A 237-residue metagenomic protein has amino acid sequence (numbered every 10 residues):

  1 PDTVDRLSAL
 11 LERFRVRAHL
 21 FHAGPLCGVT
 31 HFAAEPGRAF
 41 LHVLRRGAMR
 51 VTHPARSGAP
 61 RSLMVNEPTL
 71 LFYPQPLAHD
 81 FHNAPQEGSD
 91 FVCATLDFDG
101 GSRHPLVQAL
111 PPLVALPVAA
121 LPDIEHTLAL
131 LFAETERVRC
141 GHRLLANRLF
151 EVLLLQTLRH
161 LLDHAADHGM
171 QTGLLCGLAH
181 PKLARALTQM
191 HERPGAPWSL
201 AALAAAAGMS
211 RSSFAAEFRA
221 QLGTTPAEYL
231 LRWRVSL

Functional and structural regions predicted by a protein language model:
P1-L20, G28-A33, P112-A119, R137: A short, N-terminal "cap"/entry segment at the start of jelly-roll beta-barrel domains of the cupin/DSBH fold
F14, A18, Q75, F98 (+4 more regions): A general structural signal marking secondary-structure boundaries and capping sites
A18-P112: N-terminal regulatory/effector-sensing and dimerization cores that precede helix-turn-helix DNA-binding domains
R103-A129: Aromatic/histidine-rich interaction motifs
P112, L130-C140, E192, A196 (+2 more regions): General structural signal for alpha-helix termini and helix-helix connectors
A119-T188: An amphipathic alpha-helical interaction segment
Q156-L162, R185-W233: Basic/polar phosphate-binding segments, predominantly the helix-turn-helix DNA-binding elements of transcriptional
